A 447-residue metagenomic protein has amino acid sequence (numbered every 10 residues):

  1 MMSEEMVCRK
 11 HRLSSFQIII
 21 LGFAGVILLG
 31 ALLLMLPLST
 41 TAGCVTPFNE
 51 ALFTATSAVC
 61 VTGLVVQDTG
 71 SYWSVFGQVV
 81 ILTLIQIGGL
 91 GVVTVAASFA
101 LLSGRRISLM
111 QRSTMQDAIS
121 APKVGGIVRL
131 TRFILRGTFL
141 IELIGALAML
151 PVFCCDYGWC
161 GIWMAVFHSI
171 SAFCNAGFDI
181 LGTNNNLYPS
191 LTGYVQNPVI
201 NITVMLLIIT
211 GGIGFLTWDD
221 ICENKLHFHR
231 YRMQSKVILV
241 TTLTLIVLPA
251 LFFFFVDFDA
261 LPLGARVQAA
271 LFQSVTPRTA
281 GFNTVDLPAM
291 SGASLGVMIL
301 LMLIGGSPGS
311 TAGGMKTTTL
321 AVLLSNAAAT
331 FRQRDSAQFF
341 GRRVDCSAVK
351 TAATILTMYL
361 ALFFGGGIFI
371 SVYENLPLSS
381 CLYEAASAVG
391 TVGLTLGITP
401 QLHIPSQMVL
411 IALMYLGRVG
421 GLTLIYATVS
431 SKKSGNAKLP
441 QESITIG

Functional and structural regions predicted by a protein language model:
M1-G447: Membrane-proximal intracellular helices of multi-pass ion channels
